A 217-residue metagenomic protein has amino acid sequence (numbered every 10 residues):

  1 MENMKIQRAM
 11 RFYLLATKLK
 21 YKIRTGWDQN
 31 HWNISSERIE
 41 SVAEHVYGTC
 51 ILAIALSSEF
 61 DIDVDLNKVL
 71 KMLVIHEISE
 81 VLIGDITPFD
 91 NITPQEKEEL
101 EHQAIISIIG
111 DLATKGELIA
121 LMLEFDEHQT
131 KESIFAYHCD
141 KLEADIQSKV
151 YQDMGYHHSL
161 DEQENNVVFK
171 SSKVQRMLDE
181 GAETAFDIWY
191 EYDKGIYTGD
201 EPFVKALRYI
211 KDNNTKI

Functional and structural regions predicted by a protein language model:
M1-I217: Alpha-helical, largely C-terminal catalytic domains that coordinate divalent metal ions via clustered Asp/Glu/His
